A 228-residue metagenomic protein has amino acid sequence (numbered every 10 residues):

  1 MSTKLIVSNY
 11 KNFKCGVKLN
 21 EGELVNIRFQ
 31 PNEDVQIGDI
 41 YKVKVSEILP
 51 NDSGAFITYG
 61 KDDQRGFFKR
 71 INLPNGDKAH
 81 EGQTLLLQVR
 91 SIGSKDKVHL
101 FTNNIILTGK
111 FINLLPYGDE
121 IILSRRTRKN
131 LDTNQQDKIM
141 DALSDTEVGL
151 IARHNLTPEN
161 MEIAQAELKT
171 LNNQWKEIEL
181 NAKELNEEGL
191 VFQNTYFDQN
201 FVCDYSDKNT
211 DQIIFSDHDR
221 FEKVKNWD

Functional and structural regions predicted by a protein language model:
M1-V35, D39-V45, D52, H80-D228: OB-fold/S1-family RNA-binding modules
E21, K61-D62: ATP/adenylate-binding site constellation spanning eukaryotic-like Ser/Thr protein kinases, ABC-transporter
I27-R28, D63-P74: A short macromolecule-binding patch
P50-N51, D62: Short strand-connecting beta-turns/loops that link adjacent beta-strands
A55-I57: Conserved RNP beta-strands of RNA recognition motif
Y59, R70-N72, V89, H154: Glycine-rich, histidine-containing beta strand-loop boundary motifs that form or position
Y59-K61, N104: A structural signal for conserved, well-ordered secondary-structure elements that form binding/interaction cores
P74-H80: SF2 DExD/H RNA helicase N-terminal ATP-binding lobe
